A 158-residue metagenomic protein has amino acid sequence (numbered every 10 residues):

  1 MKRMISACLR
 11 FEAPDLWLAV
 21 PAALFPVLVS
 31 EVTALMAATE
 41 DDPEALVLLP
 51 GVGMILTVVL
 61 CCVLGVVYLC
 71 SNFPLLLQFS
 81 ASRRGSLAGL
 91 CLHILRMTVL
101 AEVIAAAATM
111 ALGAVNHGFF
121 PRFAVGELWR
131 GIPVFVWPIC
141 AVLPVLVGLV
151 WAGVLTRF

Functional and structural regions predicted by a protein language model:
M1-P74, R83-F158: Hydrophobic alpha-helical transmembrane segments of membrane proteins
